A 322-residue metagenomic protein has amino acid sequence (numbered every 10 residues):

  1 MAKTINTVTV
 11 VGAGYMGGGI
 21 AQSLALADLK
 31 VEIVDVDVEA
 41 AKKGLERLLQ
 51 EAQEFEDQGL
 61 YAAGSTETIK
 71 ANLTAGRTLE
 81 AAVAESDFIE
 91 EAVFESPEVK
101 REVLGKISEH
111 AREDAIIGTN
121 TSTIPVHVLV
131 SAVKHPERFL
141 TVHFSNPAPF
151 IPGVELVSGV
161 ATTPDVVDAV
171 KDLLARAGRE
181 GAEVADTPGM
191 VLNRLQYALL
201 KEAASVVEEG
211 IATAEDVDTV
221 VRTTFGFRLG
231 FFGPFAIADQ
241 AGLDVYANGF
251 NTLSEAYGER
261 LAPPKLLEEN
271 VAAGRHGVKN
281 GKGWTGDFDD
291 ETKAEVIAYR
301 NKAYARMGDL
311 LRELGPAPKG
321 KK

Functional and structural regions predicted by a protein language model:
M1-E54, Q58, H110: NAD(P)+-binding Rossmann beta1-loop-alpha1 motif at the extreme N-terminus of oxidoreductases
A2, R176-D186, E209, A214-K322: NAD(P)-dependent Rossmann-like dehydrogenase/reductase catalytic/cofactor-binding core
E32, G76, E90, L140-V142 (+1 more regions): Hydrophobic/aromatic beta-strand patches that form the interior of the parallel beta-sheet core in alpha/beta enzyme
D37, A62, T163, A212-D216: Helix N-cap / loop-to-helix initiation motif
E39-A40, E56-I117, I124: Rossmann-like NAD(P)-binding element
A40-Q50, D165-R176, D216-T219, T223: A non-catalytic, amphipathic alpha-helix used as a structural packing/dimerization or gating element in enzyme scaffolds
I116-D186, M190-R194: Rossmann-fold dinucleotide-binding core
